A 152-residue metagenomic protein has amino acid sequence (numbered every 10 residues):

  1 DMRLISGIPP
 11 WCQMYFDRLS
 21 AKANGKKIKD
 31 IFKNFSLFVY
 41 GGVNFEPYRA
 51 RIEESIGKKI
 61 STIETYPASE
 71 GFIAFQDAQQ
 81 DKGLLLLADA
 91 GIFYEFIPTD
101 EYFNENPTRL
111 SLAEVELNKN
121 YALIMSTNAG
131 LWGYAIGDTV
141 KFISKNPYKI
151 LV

Functional and structural regions predicted by a protein language model:
D1-V152: Active-site glycine/GP-rich loop and adjacent strand/helix microenvironment that borders small-molecule binding pockets
